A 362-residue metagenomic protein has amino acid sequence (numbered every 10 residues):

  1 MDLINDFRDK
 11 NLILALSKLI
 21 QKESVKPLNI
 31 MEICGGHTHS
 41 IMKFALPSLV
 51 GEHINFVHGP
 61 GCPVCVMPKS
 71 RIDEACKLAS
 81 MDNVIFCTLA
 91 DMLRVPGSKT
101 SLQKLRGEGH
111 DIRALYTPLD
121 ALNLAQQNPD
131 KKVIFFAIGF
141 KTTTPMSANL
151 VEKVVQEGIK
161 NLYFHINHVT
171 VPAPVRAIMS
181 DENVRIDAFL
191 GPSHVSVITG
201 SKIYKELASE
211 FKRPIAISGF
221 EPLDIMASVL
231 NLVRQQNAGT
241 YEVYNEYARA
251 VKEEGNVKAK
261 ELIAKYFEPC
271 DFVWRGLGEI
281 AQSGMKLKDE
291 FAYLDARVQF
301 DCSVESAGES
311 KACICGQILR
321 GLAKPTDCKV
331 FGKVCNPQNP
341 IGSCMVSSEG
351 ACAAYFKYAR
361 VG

Functional and structural regions predicted by a protein language model:
M1-D130, T144, E152-E157, H165 (+4 more regions): Metallocofactor- and cofactor-centric catalytic cores in central/energy metabolism, strongly enriched
P27-I30, L162, A238-A248, W274 (+2 more regions): Flexible, glycine/charged-enriched surface loops at secondary-structure junctions
P145-N149, R176-I178, G200-I203, A227-V229: A short secondary-structure junction signal
H165, N183-R249: A conserved active-site cap/scaffold subdomain adjacent to cofactor or substrate pockets
H168-V175, G255-K258: Short, conserved secondary-structure transition motifs
A227-Q317: Internal helical hairpin/lid segments
